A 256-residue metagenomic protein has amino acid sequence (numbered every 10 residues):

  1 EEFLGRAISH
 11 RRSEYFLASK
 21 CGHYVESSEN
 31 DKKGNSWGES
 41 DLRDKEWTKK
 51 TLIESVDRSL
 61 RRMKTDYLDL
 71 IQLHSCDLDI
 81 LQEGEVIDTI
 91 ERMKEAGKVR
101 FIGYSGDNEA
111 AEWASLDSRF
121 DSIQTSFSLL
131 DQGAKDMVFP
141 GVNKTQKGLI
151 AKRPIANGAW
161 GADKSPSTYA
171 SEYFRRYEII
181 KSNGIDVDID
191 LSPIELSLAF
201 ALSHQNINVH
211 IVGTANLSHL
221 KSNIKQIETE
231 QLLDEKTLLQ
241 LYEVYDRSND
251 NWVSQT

Functional and structural regions predicted by a protein language model:
E1, D79-E85, E109, Q132-V142: Active-site-adjacent beta->alpha loops and helix N-cap segments on the catalytic face of soluble alpha/beta enzymes
E1, G5, V56-L60, I87-E91 (+4 more regions): Generic structural signal for well-ordered alpha-helices, preferentially at hydrophobic/aromatic core positions
E1-H23: N-terminal binding-site loop/beta-alpha segment at the start of enzyme catalytic domains that lines or forms
L4, L17, S59, L68 (+6 more regions): Conserved, mostly hydrophobic/aromatic
G5-S13, L60-K64, S115-S118, K144: Acidic (Asp/Glu)-rich catalytic clusters
R6, D117, M137-T256: Structured C-terminal cap/extension of enzyme domains
C21-V25, H74-D77, N108-A110, L129 (+2 more regions): Active-site-proximal loop/turn and secondary-structure-junction residues that shape catalytic pockets, frequently
N30-S128, S203: Glycine/proline-rich, positively charged, aromatic-decorated active-site loop/lid region on the catalytic face
